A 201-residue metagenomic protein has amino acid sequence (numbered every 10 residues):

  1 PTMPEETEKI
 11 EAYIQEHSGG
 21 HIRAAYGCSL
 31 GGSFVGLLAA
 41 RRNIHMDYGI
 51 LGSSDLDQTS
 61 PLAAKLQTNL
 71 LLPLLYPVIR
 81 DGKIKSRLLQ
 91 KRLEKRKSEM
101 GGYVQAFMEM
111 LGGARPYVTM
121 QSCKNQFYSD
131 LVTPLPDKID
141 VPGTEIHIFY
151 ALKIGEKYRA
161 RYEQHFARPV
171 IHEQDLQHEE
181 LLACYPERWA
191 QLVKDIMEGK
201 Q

Functional and structural regions predicted by a protein language model:
P1-Y26: Active-site loop/oxyanion-hole signature of alpha/beta-hydrolase fold enzymes
Y26-V35: Gly/Ala-rich beta-loop-alpha elbow adjacent to hydrolase catalytic centers
G36-A40, A190: Short, hydrophobic alpha-helix immediately C-terminal to the catalytic nucleophile
A40, Y48-V78: Flexible "cap/lid" loop of the alpha/beta hydrolase fold
S60, G82-I139: Conserved alpha/beta-hydrolase catalytic His-Asp/Glu region
Q121-Q164, L181: Conserved serine/cysteine hydrolase catalytic core
F166-E179: Catalytic histidine neighborhood in serine/cysteine hydrolases with alpha/beta-hydrolase-type architecture
L176-W189: Catalytic histidine-centered segment of alpha/beta-hydrolase-like enzymes
